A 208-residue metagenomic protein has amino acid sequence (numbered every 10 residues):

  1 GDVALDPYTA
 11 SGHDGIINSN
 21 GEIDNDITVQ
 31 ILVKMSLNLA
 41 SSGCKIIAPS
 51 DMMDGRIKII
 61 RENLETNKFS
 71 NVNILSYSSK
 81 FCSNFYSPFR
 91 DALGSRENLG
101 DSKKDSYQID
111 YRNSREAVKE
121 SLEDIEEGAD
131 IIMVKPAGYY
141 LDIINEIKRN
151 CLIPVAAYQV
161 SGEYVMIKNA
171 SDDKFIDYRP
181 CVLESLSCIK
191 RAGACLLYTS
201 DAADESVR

Functional and structural regions predicted by a protein language model:
G1: Active-site flanking residues adjacent to catalytic metal/cofactor-binding acidic residues
A4-E146, N150-I153, I176-L196: Alpha/beta enzyme core
A156: Core nucleotide-handling region used for phosphoryl-transfer chemistry
V160-G162: Short, acidic/turn-prone active-site loops that include or flank metal/cofactor- and phosphate-binding residues
M166-A170: Extended hydrophobic/aromatic segments used for targeting, binding, or gating
Y198-E205: Conserved small/polar residues in nucleotide/adenosyl-binding loops
